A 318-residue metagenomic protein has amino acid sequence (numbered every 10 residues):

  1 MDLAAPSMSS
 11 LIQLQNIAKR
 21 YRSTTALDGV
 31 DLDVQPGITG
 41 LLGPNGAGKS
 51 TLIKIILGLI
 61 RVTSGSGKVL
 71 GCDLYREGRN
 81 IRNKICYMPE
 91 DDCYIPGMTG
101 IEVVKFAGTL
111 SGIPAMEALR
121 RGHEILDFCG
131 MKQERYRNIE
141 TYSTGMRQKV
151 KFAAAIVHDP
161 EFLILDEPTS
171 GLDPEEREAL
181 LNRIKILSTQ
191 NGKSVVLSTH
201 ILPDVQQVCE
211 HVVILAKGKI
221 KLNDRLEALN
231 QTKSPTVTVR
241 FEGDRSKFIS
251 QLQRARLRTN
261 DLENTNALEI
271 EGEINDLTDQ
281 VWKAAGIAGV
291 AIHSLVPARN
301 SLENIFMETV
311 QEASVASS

Functional and structural regions predicted by a protein language model:
P44-G48: Walker A (P-loop) phosphate-binding loop of ABC-type ATPase nucleotide-binding domains
G65-R76, N80-I81: Conserved ABC transporter NBD signature motif
K105, T109, M116-E134: Conserved ABC ATPase "signature" region
D159: Conserved catalytic motifs of ABC-family nucleotide-binding domains
L163-E167: Catalytic Walker B motif of ABC-type/P-loop ATPase nucleotide-binding domains
L181-E271: ABC transporter nucleotide-binding domain
